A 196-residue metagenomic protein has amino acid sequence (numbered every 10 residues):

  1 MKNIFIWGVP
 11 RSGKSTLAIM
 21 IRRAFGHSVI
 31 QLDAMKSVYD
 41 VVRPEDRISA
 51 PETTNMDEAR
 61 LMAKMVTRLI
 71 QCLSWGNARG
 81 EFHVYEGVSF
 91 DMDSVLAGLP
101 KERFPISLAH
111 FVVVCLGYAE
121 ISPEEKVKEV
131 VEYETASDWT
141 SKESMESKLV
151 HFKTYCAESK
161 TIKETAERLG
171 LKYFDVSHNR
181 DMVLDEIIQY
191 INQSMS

Functional and structural regions predicted by a protein language model:
I6: Hydrophobic anchor at the beta1->P-loop junction of P-loop NTPases
V9: P-loop (Walker A) phosphate-binding loop of NTP-binding proteins
S12: ATP-binding Walker
S15: Walker A/P-loop
I19-K64: Conserved substrate/cofactor phosphate-moiety recognition/catalytic segment in nucleotide-dependent phosphotransferases
A59-A109, V114-C115: Glycine-rich phosphate-binding loop used to anchor ATP phosphates in small-molecule kinases, encompassing both
H110-E158: A glycine- and Lys/Arg-enriched "phosphate-lid" helix/loop adjacent to the NTP-binding pocket of small-molecule kinases
A157-S196: NTP-dependent small-molecule kinase module
